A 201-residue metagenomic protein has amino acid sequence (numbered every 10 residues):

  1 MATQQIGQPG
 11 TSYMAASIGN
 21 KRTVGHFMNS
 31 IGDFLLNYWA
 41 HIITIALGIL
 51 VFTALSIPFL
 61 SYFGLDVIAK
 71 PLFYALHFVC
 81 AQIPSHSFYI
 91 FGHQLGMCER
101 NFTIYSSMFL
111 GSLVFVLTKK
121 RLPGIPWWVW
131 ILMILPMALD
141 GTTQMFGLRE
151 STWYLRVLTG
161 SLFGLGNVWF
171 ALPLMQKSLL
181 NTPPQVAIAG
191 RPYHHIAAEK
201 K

Functional and structural regions predicted by a protein language model:
T23-L36: Cytosolic juxtamembrane amphipathic/interface segments immediately preceding and feeding into a transmembrane helix
Y38-V67: N-terminal signal-anchor transmembrane alpha helix
A46-A54, M108-G111, I125-F146: Small-polar-interrupted transmembrane alpha-helices in polytopic inner-membrane proteins
Y62-M97: Extracytosolic (periplasmic/ER-lumenal) interhelical loops and adjacent juxtamembrane/interface segments of multi-pass
I83-R100, A138-F163: Interfacial helix-loop-helix junctions of multi-pass membrane proteins
M97-F115: Hydrophobic alpha-helical transmembrane segments
S106-G111, S161-S178: Hydrophobic cores of alpha-helical transmembrane segments in multi-pass inner/ER membrane proteins, independent
L180-K201: Short, highly charged, low-complexity non-transmembrane loops/tails of multi-pass membrane proteins
